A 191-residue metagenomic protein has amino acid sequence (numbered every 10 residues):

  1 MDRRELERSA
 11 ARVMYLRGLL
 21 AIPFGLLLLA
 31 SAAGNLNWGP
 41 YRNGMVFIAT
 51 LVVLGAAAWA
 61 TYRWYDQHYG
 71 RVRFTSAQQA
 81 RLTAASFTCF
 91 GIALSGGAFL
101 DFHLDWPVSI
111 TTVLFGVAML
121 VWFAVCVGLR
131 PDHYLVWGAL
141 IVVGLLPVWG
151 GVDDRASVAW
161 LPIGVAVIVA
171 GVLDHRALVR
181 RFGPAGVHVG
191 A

Functional and structural regions predicted by a protein language model:
M1-L19: N-terminal juxtamembrane cytosolic/stromal segments of multi-pass membrane proteins
R4, R8, T61-F74, L178-G186: Juxtamembrane membrane-water interface segments of multi-pass membrane proteins, especially cytoplasmic-side
L16-P23, V46-T50, A85-C89, I110-L114 (+3 more regions): Alpha-helical transmembrane segments of integral membrane proteins
L19-D101: Selected alpha-helical membrane-embedding segments in polytopic membrane proteins
G25-S31, L54-G55, L94, M119-F123 (+2 more regions): Helical transmembrane-bundle signal
L36-I48, G97-T111, W149-L161: Membrane-helix interface and helix-disruption motif detector
L82-V143: Membrane-proximal helix-loop-helix units in multi-pass membrane proteins
V125-A191: Terminal transmembrane helical module of multi-pass membrane proteins
